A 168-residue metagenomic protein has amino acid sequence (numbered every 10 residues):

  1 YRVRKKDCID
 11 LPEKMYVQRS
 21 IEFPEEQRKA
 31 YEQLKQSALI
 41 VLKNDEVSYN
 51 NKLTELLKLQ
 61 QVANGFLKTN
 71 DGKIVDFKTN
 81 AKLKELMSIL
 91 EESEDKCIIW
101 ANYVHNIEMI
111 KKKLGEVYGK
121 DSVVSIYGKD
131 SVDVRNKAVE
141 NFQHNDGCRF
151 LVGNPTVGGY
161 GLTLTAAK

Functional and structural regions predicted by a protein language model:
Y1-D95: Inter-lobe coupling linker of SF2 helicases/translocases
A30, N106-K113, T163: Phosphate- and divalent-cation-binding pockets in alpha/beta enzyme and binding domains that engage nucleotide-derived
F66, V104, D130: Short, glycine/serine-rich, charged loops/turns that create anion-binding and catalytic segments at active sites
T79-M87, V104, R135-V139: Short, well-ordered alpha-helical scaffold segments within catalytic/effector domains
I98-W100, E108-G158: Conserved helicase ATPase core of P-loop NTP-dependent helicases/translocases
L162-K168: A short beta-strand element within the Helicase C-terminal
